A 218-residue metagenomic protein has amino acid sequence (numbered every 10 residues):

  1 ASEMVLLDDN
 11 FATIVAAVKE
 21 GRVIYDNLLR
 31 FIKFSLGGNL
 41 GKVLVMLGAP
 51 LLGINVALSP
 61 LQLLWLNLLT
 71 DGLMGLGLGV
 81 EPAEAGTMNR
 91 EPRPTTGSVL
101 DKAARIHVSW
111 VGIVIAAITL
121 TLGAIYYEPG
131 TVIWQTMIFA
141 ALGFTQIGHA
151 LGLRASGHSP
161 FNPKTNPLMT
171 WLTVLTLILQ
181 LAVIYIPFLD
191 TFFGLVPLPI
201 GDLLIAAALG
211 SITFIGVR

Functional and structural regions predicted by a protein language model:
A1-S2, V56: Short coil/turn connectors at secondary-structure junctions
S2-V15: Extended, hydrophilic extramembrane loops/domains of integral membrane proteins
E20-R218: C-terminal transmembrane helices and immediately adjacent loops/tails of multi-pass membrane transport proteins
